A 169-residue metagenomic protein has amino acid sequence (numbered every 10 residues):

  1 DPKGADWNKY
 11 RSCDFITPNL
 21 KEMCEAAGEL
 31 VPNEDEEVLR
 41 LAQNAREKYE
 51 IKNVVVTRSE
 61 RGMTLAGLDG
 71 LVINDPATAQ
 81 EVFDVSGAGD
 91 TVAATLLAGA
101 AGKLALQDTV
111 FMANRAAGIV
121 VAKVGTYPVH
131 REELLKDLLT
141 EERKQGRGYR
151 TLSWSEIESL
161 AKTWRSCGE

Functional and structural regions predicted by a protein language model:
P2-S12, E29, N33-C167: Conserved phosphate-binding/catalytic region of the ribokinase-like
C13-K21: Non-cysteine beta-strand/loop elements that form the S-adenosyl-L-methionine
M23-E25: Core Rossmann-like FAD-binding/catalytic domain of the broad FAD-dependent monooxygenase superfamily
